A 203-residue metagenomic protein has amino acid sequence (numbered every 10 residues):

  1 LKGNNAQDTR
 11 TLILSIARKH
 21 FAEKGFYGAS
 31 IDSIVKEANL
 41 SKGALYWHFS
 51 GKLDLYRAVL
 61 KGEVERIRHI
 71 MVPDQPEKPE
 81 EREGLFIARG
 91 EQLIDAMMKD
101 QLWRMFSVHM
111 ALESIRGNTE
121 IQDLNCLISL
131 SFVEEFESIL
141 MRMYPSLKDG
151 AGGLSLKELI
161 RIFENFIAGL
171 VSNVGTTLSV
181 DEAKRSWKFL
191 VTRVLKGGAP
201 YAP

Functional and structural regions predicted by a protein language model:
L1, L12, I16-D54, A58-V59: Helix-turn-helix
L1-D8, L147, A202-P203: N-terminal intrinsically disordered/low-complexity leader segments
A58, V72-L102, D149-F163, K184: Hydrophobic alpha-helical connector segments
K61-I67: Short, basic, alpha-helical segments at the C-terminal edge of helix-turn-helix-like DNA-binding modules
R68, V72-P73, G84, K99 (+3 more regions): Amphipathic alpha-helical packing segments from all-alpha helical-bundle domains
D74, K78, A111-I115, V174-T177: Secondary-structure edge/capping motif, primarily at the C-terminal ends of alpha-helices and the immediately following
M98-C126, S172: Amphipathic alpha-helical segments used for helix-helix packing
V108-A111, A151-N173, K184-V194: Hydrophobic alpha-helical segments that form the core of small-molecule binding pockets and/or dimer interfaces
